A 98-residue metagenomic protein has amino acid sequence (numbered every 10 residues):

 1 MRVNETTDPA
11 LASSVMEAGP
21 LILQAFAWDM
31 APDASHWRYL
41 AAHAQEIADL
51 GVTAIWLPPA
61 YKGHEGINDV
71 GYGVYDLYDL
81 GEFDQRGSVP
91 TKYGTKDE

Functional and structural regions predicted by a protein language model:
R2-E98: N-terminal structural segment of carbohydrate-active enzymes
